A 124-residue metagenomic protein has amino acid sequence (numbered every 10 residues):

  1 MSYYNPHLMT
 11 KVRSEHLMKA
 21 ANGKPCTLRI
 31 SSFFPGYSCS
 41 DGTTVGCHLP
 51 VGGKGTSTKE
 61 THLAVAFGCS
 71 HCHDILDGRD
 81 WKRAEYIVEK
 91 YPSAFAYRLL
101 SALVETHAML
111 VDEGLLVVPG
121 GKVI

Functional and structural regions predicted by a protein language model:
M1-L17, G120-I124: Arg/Lys-rich, low-complexity, intrinsically disordered N-terminal tails that contact nucleic acids
M1-L8, G36-G55: Short, charged low-complexity linear segments at domain edges
V12-C47, C69: Short cysteine-rich loop/turn motifs with clustered Cys
T44-V51, A84-Y97: Short cysteine/histidine-rich metal-coordination sites, predominantly Zn2+-binding motifs
C47-H48, H73, H107: Histidine-centered active-site/metal-ligand motif
P50-A64, A94: Short linker/helix segments within small regulatory modules
V65-V88: Short Cys/His-centered divalent metal-binding micro-motifs
A96-L99, V104-I124: Short flanking/linker segments adjacent to small metal-binding domains or redox-active Cys/His motifs
